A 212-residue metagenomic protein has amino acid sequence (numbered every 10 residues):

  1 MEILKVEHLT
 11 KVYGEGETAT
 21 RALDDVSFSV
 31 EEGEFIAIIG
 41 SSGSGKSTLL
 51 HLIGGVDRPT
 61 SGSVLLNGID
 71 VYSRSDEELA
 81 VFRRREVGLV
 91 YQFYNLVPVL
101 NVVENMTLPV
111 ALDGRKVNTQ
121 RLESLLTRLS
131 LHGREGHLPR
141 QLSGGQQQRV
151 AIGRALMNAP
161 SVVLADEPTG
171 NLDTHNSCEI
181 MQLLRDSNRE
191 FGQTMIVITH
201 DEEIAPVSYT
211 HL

Functional and structural regions predicted by a protein language model:
E2-P206, L212: ABC family nucleotide-binding domain
